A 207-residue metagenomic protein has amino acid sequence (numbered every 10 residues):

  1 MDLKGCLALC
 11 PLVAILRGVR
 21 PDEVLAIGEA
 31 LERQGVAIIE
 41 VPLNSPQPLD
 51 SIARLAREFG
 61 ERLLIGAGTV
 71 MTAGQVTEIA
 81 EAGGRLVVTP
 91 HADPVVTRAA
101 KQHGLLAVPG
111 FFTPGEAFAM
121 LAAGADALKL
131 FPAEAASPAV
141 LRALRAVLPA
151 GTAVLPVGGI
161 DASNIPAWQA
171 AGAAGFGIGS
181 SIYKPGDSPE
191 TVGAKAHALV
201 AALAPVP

Functional and structural regions predicted by a protein language model:
M1-L86, A92, Q102-H103, A122 (+3 more regions): Conserved N-terminal beta1-alpha1 strand-loop-helix module at the mouth
E40, V88, V108, A127-K129 (+1 more regions): Conserved beta-strand positions in the central sheet of alpha/beta enzyme cores
G60-L63, G104-A107, A150-T152, V157: Short acidic, glycine/proline-enriched helix-loop-strand junctions
A67, V88-T89, P109, P156: Hydrophobic residues in well-ordered beta-strands that form the structural core
T89-P90, G110-F111, A133-A135: A general structural motif
D93-V95, A122, D126-P205: Active-site/ligand-binding-proximal alpha/beta "capping" segment
P109, T113-A117: Long, charge-patterned amphipathic alpha-helical coiled-coil/hairpin "stalk" segments used as oligomerization
